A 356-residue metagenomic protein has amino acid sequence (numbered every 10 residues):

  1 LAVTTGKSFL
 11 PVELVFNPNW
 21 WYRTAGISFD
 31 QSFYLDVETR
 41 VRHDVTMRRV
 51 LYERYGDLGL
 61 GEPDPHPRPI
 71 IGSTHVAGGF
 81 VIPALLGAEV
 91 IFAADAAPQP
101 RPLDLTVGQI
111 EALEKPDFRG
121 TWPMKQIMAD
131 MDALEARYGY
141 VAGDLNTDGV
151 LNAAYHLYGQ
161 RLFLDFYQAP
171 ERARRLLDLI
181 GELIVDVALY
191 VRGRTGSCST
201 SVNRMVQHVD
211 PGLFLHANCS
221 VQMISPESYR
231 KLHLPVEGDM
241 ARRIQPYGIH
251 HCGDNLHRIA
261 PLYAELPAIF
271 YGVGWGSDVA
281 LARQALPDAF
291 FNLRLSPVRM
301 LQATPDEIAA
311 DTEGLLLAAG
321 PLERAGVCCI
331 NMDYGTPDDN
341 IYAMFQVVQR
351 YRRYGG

Functional and structural regions predicted by a protein language model:
L1-Y34, R40, R54, H66 (+2 more regions): Active-site loop segments of alpha/beta catalytic cores
K7, G79, A94-P98: Generic N-terminal simple sequence motifs
F29-L86: An N-terminal, globular interaction/scaffold subdomain
I82, L86-A96: Conserved donor-binding loop and adjoining core beta-sheet/short helix segment in diverse acyl/aminoacyl transferases
A94-A129: A gly/proline- and charged-residue-enriched helix-loop-helix capping module
